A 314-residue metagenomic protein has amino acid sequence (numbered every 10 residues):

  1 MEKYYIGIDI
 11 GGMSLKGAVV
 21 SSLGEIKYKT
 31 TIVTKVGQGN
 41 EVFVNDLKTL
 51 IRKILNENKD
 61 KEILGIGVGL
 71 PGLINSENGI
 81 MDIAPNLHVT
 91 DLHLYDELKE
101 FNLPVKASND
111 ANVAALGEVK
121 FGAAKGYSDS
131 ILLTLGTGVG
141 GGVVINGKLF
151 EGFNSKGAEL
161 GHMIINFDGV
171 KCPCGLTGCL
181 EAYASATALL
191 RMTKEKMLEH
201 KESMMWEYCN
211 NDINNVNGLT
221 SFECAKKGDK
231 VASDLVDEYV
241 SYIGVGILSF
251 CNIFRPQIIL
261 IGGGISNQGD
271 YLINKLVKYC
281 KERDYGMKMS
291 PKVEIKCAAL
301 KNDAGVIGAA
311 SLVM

Functional and structural regions predicted by a protein language model:
M1-G65, N75-N78, Y95-V105, K120-Y127 (+3 more regions): ATP-binding/phosphotransfer module of carbohydrate and carboxylate kinases, centering on a glycine-rich
D9, G67-P71, L132-G138, G142-V144: Short beta-strand segments
V33-K35, V89, G157-E159: A short acidic/small-residue loop/turn micro-motif
G79-T90: A charged helix-plus-loop insertion that forms the helical arch/lid used to bind and gate nucleic-acid substrates
A107-A111: Short loop/edge segments at beta-strand edges and connector loops that shape dinucleotide/nucleotide cofactor-binding
A115-K120, G141-V143, H162-M163: Adenylate-forming
V143-E159: Short, charged low-complexity linear segments at domain edges
